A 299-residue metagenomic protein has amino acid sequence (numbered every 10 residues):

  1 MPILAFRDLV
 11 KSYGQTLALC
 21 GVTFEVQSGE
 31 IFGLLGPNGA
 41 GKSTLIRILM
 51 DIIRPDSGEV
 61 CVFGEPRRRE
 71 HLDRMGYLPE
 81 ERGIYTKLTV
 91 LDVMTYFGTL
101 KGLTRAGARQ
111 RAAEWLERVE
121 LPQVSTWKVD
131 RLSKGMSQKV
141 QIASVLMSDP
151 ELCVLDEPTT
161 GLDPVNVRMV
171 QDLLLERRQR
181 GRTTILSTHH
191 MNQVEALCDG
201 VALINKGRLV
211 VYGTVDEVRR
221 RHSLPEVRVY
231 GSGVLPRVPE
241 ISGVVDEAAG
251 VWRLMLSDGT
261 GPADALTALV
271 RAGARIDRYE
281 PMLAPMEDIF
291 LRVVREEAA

Functional and structural regions predicted by a protein language model:
M1, Y85, L103-T104, R253 (+2 more regions): A general boundary/transition motif marking the beginning of the first structured unit of a protein
P2-F6, K11-N205, V211: ABC transporter nucleotide-binding domains
S57, D92, G107, E217 (+2 more regions): An acidic, carboxylate-rich microenvironment
E70, V145, V218-R221, I289 (+1 more regions): Residues that scaffold the ATP/ADP-binding catalytic core of kinase and kinase-like folds
D73, D216, T267: Short amphipathic alpha-helical segments
L88, L103, L116, G213 (+3 more regions): Short coil/turn linker and secondary-structure boundary residues
Q171-S257: ABC transporter nucleotide-binding domain
L224-A299: Short, charged/small-residue-rich alpha-helical element at the C-terminal edge of ABC transporter nucleotide-binding
